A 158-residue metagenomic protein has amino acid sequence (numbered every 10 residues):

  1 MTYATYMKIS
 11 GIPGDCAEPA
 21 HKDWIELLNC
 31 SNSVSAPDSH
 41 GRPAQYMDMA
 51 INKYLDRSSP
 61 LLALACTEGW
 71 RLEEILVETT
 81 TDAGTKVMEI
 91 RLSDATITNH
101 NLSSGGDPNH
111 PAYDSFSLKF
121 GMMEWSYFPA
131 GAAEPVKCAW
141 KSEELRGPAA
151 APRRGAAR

Functional and structural regions predicted by a protein language model:
M1-R158: Glycine-rich, low-complexity intrinsically disordered segments
